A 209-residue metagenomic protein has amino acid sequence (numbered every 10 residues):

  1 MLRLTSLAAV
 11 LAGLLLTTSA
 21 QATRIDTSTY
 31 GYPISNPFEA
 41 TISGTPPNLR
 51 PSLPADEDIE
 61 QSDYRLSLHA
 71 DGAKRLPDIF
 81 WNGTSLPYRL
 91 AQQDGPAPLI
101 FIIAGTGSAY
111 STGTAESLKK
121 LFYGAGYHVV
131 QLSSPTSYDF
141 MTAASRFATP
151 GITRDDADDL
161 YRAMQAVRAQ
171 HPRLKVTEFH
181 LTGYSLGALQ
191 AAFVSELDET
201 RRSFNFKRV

Functional and structural regions predicted by a protein language model:
M1-A8: Bacterial N-terminal signal peptides that target proteins for export
A8-L15: Bacterial N-terminal signal peptides
T17-S19: N-terminal signal peptide c-region/cleavage motif recognized by signal peptidases
R24-G95: N-terminal cap/lid segment of alpha/beta-hydrolase-fold proteins
A91-Y138: Short, surface-exposed "cap/lid" segments of acyl-processing enzymes
T136-A148: Glycine-rich "HGGG/HGxG" loop immediately N-terminal to the catalytic nucleophile of the alpha/beta-hydrolase
T149-H171: Alpha/beta-hydrolase active-site loop
Q170, V176-V209: Primarily recognizes the serine-hydrolase "nucleophile elbow" in alpha/beta-hydrolase and SGNH/GDSL folds
